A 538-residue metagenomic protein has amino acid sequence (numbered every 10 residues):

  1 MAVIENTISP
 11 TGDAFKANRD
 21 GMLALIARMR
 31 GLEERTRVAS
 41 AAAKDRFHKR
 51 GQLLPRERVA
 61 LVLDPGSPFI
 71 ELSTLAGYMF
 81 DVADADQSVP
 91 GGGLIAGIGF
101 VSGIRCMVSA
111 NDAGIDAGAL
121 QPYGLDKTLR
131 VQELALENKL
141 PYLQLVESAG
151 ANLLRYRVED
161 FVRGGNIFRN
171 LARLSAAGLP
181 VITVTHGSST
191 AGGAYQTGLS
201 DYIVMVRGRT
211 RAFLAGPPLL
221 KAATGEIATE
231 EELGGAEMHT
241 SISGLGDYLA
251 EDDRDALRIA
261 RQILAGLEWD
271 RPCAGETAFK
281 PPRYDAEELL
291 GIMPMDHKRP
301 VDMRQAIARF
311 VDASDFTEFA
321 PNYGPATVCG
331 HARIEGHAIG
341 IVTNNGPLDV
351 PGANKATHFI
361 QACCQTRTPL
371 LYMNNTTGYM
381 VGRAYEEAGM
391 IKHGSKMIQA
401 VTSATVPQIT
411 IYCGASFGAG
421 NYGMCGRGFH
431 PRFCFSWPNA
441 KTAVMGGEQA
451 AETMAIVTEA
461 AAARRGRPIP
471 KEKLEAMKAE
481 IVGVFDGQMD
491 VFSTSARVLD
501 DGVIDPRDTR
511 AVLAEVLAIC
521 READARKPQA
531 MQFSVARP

Functional and structural regions predicted by a protein language model:
M1-P538: Ligand-binding clefts of soluble mixed alpha/beta catalytic domains
